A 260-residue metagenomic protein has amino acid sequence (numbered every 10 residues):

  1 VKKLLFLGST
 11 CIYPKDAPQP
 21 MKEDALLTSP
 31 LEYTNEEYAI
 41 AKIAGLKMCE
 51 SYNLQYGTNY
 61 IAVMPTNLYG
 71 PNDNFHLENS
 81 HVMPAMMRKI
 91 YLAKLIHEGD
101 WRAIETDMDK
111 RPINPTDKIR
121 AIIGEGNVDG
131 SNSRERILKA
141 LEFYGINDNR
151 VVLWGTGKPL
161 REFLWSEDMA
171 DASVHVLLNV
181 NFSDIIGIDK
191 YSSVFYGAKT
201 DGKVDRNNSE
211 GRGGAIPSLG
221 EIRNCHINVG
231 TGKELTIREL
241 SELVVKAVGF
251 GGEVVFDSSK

Functional and structural regions predicted by a protein language model:
V1-N74, L177, R212-A215: N-terminal Rossmann-like NAD(P)+-binding domain of SDR-like oxidoreductases, especially those catalyzing
A17-P18, L26, D73-N74, S80 (+3 more regions): Short capping/connector residues at structural and topological boundaries
P18-K22, F75-S80, S166-D168, E242-V244: Short, glycine/charged-enriched secondary-structure capping and boundary segments
Y33-A41, F75, N79-M83, E162-S166: The catalytic Tyr-centered alpha-helix of NAD(P)H-dependent dehydrogenases
A44, M48, Y52, V82-K89 (+1 more regions): Hydrophobic alpha-helix immediately C-terminal to the catalytic Tyr-X-X-X-Lys motif of short-chain
P65, M83, M87, A170-S173: Alpha-helical structural signal
L92-K260: C-terminal substrate-binding subdomain of Rossmann-fold SDR/epimerase-dehydratase oxidoreductases
